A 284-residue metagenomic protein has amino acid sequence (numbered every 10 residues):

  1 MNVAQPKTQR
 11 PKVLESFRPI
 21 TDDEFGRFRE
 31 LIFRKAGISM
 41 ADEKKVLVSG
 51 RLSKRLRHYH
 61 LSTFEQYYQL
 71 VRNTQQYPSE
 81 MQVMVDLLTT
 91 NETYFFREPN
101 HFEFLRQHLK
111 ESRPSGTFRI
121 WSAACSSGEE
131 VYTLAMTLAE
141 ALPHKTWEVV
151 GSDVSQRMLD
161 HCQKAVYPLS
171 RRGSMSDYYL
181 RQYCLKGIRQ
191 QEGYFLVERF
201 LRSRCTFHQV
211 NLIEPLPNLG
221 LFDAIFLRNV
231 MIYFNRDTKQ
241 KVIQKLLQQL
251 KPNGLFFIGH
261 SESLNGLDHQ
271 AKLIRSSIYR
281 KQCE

Functional and structural regions predicted by a protein language model:
N2-W121, I243, G259: Conserved AdoMet
L105, I225, L250: Residue-level signal for inorganic ion chemistry
G116-E130, W147-V150: Conserved class I S-adenosyl-L-methionine
S127-L142: Conserved SAM-binding loop of SAM-dependent methyltransferases across substrates and taxa, primarily the Class I
W147-F226, V230-T238, S263-N265, C283-E284: Extended basic-aromatic, gly/pro-enriched interface segments that bind polyanionic ligands
Q240-P252: A short glycine-rich, Lys/Arg-flanked "PGG" loop and its adjoining helix->strand segment in the class I
N253-H260: Conserved beta-strand signature within the Rossmann-like core of class I S-adenosyl-L-methionine
S261-E284: Class I S-adenosyl-L-methionine
